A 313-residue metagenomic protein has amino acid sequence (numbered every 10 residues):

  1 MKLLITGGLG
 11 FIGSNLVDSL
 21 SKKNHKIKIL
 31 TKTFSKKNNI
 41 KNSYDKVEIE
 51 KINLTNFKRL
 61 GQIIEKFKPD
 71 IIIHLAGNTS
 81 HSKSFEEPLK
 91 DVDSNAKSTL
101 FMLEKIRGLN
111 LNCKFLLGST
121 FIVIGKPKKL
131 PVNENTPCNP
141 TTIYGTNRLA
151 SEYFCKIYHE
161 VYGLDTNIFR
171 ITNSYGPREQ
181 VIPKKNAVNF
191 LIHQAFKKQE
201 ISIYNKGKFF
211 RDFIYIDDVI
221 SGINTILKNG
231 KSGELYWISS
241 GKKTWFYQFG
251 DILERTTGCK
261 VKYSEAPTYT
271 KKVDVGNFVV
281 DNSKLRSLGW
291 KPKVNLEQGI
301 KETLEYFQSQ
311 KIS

Functional and structural regions predicted by a protein language model:
L3-K23: N-terminal Rossmann NAD(P)H-binding glycine-rich loop of SDR-like oxidoreductase domains
S19, I29-T31, F196-S313: C-terminal substrate-binding subdomain of Rossmann-fold SDR/epimerase-dehydratase oxidoreductases
L54-S94: NAD(P)H-binding glycine-rich loop region in Rossmannoid oxidoreductase-like domains and their noncatalytic homologs
H74, L100-T141: Conserved Rossmann-fold NAD(P)-dependent oxidoreductase catalytic core, especially the SDR/UDP-sugar
G77, E87-P88, V92-T99, L116-S119 (+1 more regions): Short alpha-helix in the Rossmann-fold core of NAD(P)-dependent oxidoreductases
S119-T120, E152-P177, S202, V261: Conserved beta-loop-beta element that borders a ligand/cofactor-binding pocket
I124-G125, T142-I143, N167-K185: Flexible, glycine-rich beta-alpha linker
K126-K128, N139-N167, A195-K197: Active-site Tyr-X1-5-Lys
